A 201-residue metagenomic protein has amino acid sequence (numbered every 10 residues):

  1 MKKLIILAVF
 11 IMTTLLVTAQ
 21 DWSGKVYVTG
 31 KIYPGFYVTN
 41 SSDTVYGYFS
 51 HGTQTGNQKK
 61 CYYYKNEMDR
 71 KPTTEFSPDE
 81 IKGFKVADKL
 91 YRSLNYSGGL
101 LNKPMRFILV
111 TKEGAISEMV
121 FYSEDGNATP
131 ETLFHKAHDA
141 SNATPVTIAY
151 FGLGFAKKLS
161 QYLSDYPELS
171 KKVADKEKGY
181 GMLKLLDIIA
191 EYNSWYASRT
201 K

Functional and structural regions predicted by a protein language model:
M1-G24: Bacterial Sec-dependent N-terminal signal peptides
F10, Y150, G179-Y180: Residue-level detector of secondary-structure boundary/capping sites
G24-T29, Y33-K172: Aromatic-patch recognition
S164-K201: C-terminal partner/receptor-binding element of secreted or periplasmic proteins
